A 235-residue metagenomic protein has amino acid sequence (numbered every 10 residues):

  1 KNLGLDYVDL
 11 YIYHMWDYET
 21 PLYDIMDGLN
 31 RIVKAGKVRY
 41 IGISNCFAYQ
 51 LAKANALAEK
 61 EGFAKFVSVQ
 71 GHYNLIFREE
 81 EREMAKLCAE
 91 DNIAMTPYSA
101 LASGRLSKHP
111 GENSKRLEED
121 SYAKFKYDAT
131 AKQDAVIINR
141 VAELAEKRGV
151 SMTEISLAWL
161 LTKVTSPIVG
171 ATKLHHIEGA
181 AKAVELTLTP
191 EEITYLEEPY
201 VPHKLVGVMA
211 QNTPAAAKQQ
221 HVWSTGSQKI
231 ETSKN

Functional and structural regions predicted by a protein language model:
K1-E79, E83: Glycine/proline-rich, positively charged, aromatic-decorated active-site loop/lid region on the catalytic face
G4-Y7, A142-A158: Acyl activation and transfer enzymes in specialized metabolism, enriched for ANL adenylate-forming modules
V8, P21, I41, V69 (+6 more regions): Conserved, mostly hydrophobic/aromatic
M26-N30, L51-N55, A85, I138 (+3 more regions): Generic structural signal for well-ordered alpha-helices, preferentially at hydrophobic/aromatic core positions
F47, Y73-F77, S99-L106, W159 (+1 more regions): Glycine-rich beta-alpha junction loops
E79-R116, S151: Aromatic-lined glycan-binding groove of carbohydrate-active enzymes
E90, L117-K147, T162, E178-N235: Terminal-tail/helix-coil boundary detector
S166-H176: Glycine-rich phosphate-binding active-site loops on the catalytic face of alpha/beta enzymes
